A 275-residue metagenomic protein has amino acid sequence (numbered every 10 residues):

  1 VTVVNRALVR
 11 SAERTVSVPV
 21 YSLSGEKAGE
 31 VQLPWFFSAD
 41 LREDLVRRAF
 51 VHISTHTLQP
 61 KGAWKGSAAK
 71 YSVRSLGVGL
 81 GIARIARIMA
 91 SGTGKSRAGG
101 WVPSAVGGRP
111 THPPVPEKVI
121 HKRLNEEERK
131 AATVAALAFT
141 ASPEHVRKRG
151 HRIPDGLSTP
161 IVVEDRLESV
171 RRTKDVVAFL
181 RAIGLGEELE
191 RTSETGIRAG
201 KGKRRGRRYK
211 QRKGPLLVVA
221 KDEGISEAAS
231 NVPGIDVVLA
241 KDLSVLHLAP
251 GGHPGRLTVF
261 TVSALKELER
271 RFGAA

Functional and structural regions predicted by a protein language model:
V1-P19, K27, A274-A275: Intrinsically disordered, compositionally biased charged tails
S11, S67, V170, V219-A220: Short alpha-helix boundary/capping motifs
S11-E13, E26, P154-G156, K210 (+2 more regions): A generic structural signal for short, non-catalytic loop/turn and secondary-structure boundary residues
S17-V20, Q32, V162, L216-V218 (+1 more regions): Structured core elements
P19-E26, D236-A240: Generic detector of solvent-exposed, compositionally biased contiguous segments
L23-R166, V170-R212: Basic, glycine/proline-rich low-complexity segments that contact nucleic acids
K201-S226, N231, D236-A275: Oxyanion/phosphate-interacting regions
